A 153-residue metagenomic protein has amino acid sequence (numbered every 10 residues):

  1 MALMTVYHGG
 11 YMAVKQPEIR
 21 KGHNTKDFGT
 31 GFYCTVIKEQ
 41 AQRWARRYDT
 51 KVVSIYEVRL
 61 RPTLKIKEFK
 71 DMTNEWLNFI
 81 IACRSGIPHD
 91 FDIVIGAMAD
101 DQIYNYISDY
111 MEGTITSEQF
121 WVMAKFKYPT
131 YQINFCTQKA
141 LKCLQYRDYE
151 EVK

Functional and structural regions predicted by a protein language model:
A2-K26, T30-T35: Short N-terminal edge-element motif at the start of the domain
A2-L3, V14, K26-D27, R43 (+2 more regions): Conserved NAD+-utilizing ADP-ribose enzyme module
